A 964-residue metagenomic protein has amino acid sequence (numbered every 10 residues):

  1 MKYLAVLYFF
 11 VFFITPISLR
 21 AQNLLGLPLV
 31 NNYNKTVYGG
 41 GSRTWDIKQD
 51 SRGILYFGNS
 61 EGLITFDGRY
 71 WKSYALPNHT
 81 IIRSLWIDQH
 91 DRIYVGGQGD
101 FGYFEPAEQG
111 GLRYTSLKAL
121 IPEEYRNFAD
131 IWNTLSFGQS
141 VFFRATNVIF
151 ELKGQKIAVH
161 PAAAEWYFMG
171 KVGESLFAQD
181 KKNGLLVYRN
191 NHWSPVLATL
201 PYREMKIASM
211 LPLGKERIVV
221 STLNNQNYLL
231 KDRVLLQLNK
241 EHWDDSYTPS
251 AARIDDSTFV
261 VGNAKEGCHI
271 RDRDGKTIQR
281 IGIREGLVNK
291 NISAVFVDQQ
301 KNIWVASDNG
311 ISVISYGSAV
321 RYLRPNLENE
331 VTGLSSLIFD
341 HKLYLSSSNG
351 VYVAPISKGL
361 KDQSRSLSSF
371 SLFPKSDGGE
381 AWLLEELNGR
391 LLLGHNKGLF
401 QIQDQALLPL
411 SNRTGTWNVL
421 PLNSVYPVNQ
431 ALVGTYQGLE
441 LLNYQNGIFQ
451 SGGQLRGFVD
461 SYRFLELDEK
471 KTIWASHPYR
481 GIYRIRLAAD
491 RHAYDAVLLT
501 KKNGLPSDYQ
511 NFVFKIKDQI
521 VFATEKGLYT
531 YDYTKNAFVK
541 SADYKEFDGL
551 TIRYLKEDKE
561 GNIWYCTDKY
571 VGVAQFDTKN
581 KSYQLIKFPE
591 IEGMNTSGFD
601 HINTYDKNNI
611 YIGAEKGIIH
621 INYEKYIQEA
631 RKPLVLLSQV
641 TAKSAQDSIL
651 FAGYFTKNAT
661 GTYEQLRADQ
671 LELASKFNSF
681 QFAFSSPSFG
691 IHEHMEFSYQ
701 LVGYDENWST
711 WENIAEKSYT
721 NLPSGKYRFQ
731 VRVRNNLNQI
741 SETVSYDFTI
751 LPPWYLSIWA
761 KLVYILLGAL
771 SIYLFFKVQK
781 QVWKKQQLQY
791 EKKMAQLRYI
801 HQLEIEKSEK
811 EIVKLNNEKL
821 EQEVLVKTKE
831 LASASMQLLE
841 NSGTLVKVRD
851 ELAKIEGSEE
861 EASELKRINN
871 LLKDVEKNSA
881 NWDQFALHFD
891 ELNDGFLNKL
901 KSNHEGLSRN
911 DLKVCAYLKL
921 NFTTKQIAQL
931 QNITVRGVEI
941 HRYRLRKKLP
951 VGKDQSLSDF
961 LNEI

Functional and structural regions predicted by a protein language model:
A21-Q49, L76-I81, Y103-W132, A164 (+22 more regions): Residue-level "micro-hotspots" composed of small/polar
Q49-R52, I87-H90, S136-G138, K171-G173 (+10 more regions): Residue-level detector of Asp-centered blade-edge/turn motifs that repeat once per structural unit in beta-propeller
I54-F57, R92-Y94, S140-F143, S175-A178 (+10 more regions): Conserved beta-propeller blade signature
S60-I64, G99-G102, T146-F150, K181-L185 (+10 more regions): Loop/turn residues immediately N-terminal
D67-Y70, P106-Q109, L152-K156, Y188-H192 (+10 more regions): Short loop/turn segments that connect beta-strands within beta-propeller blades
R321-P325, A760, Y773-V846: Cytosolic signal-transmission helices at domain junctions
E876-K877, D883-I940, D959-E963: Helix-turn-helix DNA-binding segment
Y943, K947-I964: Basic, Lys/Arg-enriched C-terminal extension of HTH/homeodomain DNA-binding domains
